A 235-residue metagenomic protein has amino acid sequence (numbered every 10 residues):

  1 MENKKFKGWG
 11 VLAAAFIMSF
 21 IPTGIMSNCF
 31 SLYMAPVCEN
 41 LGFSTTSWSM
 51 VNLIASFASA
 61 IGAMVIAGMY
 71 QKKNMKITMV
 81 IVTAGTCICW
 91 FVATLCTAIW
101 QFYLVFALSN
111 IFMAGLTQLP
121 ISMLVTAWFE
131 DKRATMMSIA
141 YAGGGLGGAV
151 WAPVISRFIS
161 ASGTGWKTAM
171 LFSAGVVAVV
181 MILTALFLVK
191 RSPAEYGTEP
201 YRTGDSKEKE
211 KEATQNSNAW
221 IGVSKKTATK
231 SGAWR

Functional and structural regions predicted by a protein language model:
K5-C29, A107-L108, K225-R235: Pair of pore-lining "gating" transmembrane helices in MFS-fold secondary transporters
G10-M50, G62-I66, W151-I155: Extracytoplasmic
F16, F20, C89, W100-L116: Hydrophobic core of transmembrane alpha-helices in multi-pass small-molecule transporters, especially MFS/SLC-type
V37, G115-F129, M136-M137: Intracellular juxtamembrane helix-capping segments at the cytosolic ends of symmetry-related transmembrane helices
A55-A60, G145-G147: Short hydrophobic/small-residue motifs within alpha-helical transmembrane segments of multi-pass transporter-like
I61-W100: Conserved MFS/SLC helix-loop-helix module at the cytosolic interface between two early adjacent transmembrane helices
D131, A140-Y196: Helix-loop-helix hairpin linking two adjacent transmembrane segments in secondary transporters
K190-G222: Flexible cytoplasmic inter-helical loops of multi-pass small-molecule transporters
